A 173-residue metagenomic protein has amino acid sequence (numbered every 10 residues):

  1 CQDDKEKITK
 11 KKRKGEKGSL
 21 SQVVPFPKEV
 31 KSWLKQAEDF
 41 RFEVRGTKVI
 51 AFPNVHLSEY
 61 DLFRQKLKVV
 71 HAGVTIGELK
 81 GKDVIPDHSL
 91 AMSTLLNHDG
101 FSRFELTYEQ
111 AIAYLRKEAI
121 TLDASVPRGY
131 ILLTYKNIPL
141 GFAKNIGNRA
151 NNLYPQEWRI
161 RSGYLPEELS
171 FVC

Functional and structural regions predicted by a protein language model:
C1-C173: Polybasic, low-complexity RNA-engagement segments
